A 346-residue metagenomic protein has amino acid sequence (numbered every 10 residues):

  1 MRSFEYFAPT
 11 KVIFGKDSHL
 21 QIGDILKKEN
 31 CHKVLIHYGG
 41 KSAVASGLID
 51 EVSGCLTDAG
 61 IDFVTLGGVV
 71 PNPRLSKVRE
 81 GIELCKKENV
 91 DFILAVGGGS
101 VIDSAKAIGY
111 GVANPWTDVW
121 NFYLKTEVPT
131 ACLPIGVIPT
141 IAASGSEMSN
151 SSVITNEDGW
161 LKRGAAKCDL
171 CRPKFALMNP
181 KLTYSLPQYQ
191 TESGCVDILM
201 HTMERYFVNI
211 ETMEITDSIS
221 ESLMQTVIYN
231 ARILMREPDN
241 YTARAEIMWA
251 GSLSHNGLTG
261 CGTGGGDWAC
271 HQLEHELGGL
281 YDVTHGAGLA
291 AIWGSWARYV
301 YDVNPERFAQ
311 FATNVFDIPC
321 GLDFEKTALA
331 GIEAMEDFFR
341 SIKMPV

Functional and structural regions predicted by a protein language model:
M1-F92: ATP/NTP phosphate-donor binding region
K11, K33-L35, F63-V64, D91-L94 (+6 more regions): Structural motif
E51-V52, R79-I82, V101-P115, M148-S149: Short Gly/Thr/Asp-enriched flexible loops that form oxyanion-binding sites at enzyme active sites
V69-P73, S100, I108-V112, T126 (+3 more regions): Acidic, glycine-rich active-site loops and adjacent beta-strand->loop/helix elements that engage anionic groups
V90-K106, T140-S146, L280-V283: Glycine/serine-rich anion-binding loops at beta->alpha junctions that coordinate negatively charged ligand groups
N114-T212, Q310: A glycine/threonine-rich phosphate-anchoring loop and its flanking beta-alpha core in nucleotide/phosphate-binding
R205-A334: Active-site segments that bind and position negatively charged phosphate/pyrophosphate groups
